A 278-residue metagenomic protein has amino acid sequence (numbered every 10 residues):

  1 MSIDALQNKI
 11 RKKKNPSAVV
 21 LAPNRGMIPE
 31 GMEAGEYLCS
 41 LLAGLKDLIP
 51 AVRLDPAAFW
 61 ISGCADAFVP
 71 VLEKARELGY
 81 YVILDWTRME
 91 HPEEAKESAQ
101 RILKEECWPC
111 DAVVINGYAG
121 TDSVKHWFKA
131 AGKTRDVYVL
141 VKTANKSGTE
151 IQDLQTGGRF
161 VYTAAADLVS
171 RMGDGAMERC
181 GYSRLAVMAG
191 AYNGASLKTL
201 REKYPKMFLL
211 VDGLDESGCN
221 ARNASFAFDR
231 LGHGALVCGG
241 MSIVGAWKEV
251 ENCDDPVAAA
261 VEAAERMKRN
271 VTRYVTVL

Functional and structural regions predicted by a protein language model:
M1-E77, Y81, N252, V261-T272 (+1 more regions): Conserved N-terminal beta1-alpha1 strand-loop-helix module at the mouth
I10-K12, L42-L48, V69-E77, W127-T134 (+2 more regions): Acidic (Asp/Glu)-rich catalytic clusters
V19, V52, D85, V113 (+2 more regions): Conserved, mostly hydrophobic/aromatic
N24-G26, E90-A186: Conserved anion-binding
I49-E106, G148, N193-S196: N-terminal active-site wall of soluble small-molecule enzyme domains
R53-S62, I83, T87, C110-G120 (+3 more regions): Catalytic beta/alpha-barrel core
A191-C238, S242-A246: A C-terminal functional module that forms or caps the active site or interfaces directly with catalytic machinery
A224-R230, G234, I243-L278: C-terminal helical cap(s) of enzyme catalytic domains, especially alpha/beta-barrels
